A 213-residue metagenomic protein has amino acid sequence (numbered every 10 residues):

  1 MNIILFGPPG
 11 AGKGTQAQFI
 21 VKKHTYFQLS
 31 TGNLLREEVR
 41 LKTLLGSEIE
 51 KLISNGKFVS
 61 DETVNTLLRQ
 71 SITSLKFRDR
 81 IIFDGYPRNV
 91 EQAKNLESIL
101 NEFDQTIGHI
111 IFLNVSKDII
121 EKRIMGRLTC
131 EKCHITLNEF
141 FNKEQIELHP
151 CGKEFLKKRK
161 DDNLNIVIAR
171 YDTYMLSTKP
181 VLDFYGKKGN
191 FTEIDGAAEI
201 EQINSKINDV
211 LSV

Functional and structural regions predicted by a protein language model:
M1-V213: Glycine-rich phosphate-binding loop of ATP-dependent small-molecule kinases
